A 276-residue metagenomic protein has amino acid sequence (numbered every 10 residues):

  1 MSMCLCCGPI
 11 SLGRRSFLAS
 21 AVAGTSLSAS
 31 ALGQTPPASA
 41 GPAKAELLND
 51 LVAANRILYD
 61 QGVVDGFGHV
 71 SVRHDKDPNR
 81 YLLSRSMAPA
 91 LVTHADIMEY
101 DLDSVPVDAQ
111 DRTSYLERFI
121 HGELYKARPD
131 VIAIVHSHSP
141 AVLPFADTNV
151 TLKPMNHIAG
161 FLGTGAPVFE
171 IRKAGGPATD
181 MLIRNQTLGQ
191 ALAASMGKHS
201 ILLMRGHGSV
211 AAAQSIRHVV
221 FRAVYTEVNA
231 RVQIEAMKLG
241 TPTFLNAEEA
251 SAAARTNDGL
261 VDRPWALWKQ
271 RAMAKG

Functional and structural regions predicted by a protein language model:
M1-L12: Secretory targeting signals
C4-C6, A19-T25, Q34-G276: Glycine-rich flexible loops
L12-G13, S71: Intrinsically disordered, low-complexity sequence elements enriched in Ser/Thr/Gly/Pro
R14-L18: N-terminal export leaders
S28-S30: N-terminal signal peptide c-region/cleavage motif recognized by signal peptidases
